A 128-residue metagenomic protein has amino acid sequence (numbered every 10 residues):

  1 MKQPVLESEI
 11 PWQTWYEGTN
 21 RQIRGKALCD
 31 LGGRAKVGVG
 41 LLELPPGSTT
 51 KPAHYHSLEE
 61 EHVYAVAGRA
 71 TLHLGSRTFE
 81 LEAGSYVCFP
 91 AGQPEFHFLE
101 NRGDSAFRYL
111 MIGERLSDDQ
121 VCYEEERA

Functional and structural regions predicted by a protein language model:
M1-K36, Q120-A128: A short, N-terminal "cap"/entry segment at the start of jelly-roll beta-barrel domains of the cupin/DSBH fold
G25, G40-H56: Conserved short histidine dyad/triad with adjacent acidic residue
A35, P45-T49, R69, T78 (+2 more regions): Short, charged/polar surface micro-motifs in flexible loops or helix N-caps
P52, L72-H73, F89, E95-G103: Short beta-strand His + acidic residue motifs that chelate non-heme Fe in jelly-roll/DSBH and cupin folds
L58-T71, G75: Glycine- and acidic-residue-biased ligand/ion/polar-headgroup-sensing regions
S76-A91: Short acidic-glycine-tyrosine-enriched beta hairpin
F96-A128: Double-stranded beta-helix
